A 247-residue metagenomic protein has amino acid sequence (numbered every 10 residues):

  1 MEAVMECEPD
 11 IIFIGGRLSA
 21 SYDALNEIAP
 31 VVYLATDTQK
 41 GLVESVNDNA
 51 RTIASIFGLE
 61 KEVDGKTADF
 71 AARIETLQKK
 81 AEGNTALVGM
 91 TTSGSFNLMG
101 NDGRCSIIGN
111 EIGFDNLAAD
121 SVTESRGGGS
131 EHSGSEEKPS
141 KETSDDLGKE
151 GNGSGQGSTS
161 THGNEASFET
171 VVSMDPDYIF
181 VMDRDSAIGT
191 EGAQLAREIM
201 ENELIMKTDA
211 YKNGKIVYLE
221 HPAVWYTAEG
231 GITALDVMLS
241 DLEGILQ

Functional and structural regions predicted by a protein language model:
M1-I56, I188, G244: Acidic/His-rich segments in extracytoplasmic proteins that coordinate ligands and/or metal ions
E2-E8, A166-D175: Short helices/loops that flank or line small-molecule/ion binding pockets
P9-I12, A35-K40, R51-K61, G94-S95 (+2 more regions): Second-shell loop/turn segments in exported
I11-G15, V32-Y33, A86-G89, Y178-M182 (+1 more regions): Structural recognition of the beta-strand scaffold that forms the well-ordered cores of secreted hydrolase catalytic
R17-S21, V46-N49, E62-K66, R73 (+7 more regions): Stable alpha-helical elements in mature extracytoplasmic
A20, L34-T52, T85-I107, G127 (+1 more regions): Extracytoplasmic ligand-binding site segments that recognize negatively charged/polar headgroups
E44-D48, S55, D64, D177-Q247: Structured C-terminal subdomain patch of bacterial secreted/periplasmic proteins
E62-T143, L147-Q156: Basic- and aromatic-lined ligand-binding clefts that recognize polyanionic substrates
